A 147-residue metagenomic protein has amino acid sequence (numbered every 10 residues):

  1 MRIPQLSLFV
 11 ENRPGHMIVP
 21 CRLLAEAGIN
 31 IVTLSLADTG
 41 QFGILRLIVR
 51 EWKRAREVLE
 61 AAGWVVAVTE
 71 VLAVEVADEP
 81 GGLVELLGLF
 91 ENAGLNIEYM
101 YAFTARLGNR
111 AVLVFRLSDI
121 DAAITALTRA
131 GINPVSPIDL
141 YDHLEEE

Functional and structural regions predicted by a protein language model:
M1-E147: A conserved regulatory-domain signal marking ACT and ACT-like small-molecule sensing domains and adjacent regulatory
